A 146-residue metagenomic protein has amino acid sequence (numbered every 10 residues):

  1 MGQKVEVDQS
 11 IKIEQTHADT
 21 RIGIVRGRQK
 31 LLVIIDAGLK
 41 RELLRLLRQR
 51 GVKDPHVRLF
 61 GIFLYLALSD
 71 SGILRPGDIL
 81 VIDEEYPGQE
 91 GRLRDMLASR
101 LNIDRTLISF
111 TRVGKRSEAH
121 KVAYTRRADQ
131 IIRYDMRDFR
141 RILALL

Functional and structural regions predicted by a protein language model:
M1-Q15: Two-metal-ion RNase H-like nuclease active-site motif
G2-Q3, R26-R28, D78-I79: Solvent-exposed, well-ordered amphipathic alpha-helical segments that flank/support binding or catalytic loops
D8-S10, G38, E85: Anionic group-transfer/hydrolysis microenvironments
I11-I13, R28-K30, Y86-G88: Residues that cap or initiate secondary-structure elements
K12, K40, F139-I142: A generic signature of intrinsically disordered, low-complexity regions enriched in glycine/proline and charged/polar
D19-R26: Short beta-strand scaffold segments in enzyme catalytic cores
G27-V52: Electropositive, glycine- and tryptophan-enriched low-complexity nucleic-acid-binding patches
V57, G61, Y65-G77, V81-L146: A two-mode feature
